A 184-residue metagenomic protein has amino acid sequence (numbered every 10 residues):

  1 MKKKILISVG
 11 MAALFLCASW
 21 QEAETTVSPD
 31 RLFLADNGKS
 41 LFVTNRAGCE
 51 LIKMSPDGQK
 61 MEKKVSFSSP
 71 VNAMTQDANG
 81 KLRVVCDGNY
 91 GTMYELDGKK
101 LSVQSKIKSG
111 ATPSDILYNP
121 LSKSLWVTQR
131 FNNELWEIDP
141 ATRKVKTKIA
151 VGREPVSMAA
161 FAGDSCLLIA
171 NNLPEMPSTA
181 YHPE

Functional and structural regions predicted by a protein language model:
I5-L14: Sec-dependent N-terminal signal peptides
L14-E184: Predominantly soluble domains enriched in secretory-pathway, periplasmic, or organellar proteins
